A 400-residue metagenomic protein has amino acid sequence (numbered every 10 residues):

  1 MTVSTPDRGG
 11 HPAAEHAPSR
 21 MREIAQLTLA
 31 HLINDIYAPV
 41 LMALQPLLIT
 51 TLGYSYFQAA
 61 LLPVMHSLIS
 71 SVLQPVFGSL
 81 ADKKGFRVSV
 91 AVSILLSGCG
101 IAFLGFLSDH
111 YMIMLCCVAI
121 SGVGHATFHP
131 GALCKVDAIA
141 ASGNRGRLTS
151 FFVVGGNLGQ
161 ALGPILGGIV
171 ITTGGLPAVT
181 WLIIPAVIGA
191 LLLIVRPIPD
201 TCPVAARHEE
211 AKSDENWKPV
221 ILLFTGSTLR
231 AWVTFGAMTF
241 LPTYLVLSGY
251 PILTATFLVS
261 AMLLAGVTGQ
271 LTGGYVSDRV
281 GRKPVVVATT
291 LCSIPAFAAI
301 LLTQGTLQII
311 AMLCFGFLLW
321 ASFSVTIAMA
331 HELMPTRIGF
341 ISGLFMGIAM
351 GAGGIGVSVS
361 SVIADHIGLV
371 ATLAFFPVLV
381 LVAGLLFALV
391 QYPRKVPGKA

Functional and structural regions predicted by a protein language model:
P39, S67-P75, Q160-A161, L263-V267 (+2 more regions): Residue-level signature of mid-helix packing/kink "hotspots" within the transmembrane helices of 12-pass Major
L41-M42, P219-S260, V267: Extracytoplasmic gate region of multi-pass secondary transporters
L95-D109, C292-Q304: C-terminal ends and interior cores of transmembrane alpha-helices in multi-pass membrane transporters/permeases
I113-T127, T228, Q308-A321: Hydrophobic core of transmembrane alpha-helices in multi-pass small-molecule transporters, especially MFS/SLC-type
V118-G155: Cytoplasmic helix-loop-helix junction between adjacent transmembrane helices in 12-TM secondary transporters
F152-V195: Helix-loop-helix hairpin linking two adjacent transmembrane segments in secondary transporters
K283-T326: C-terminal transmembrane helical hairpin of 12-TM major facilitator-type secondary transporters
T336-H366: A late C-terminal transmembrane helix in Major Facilitator Superfamily
